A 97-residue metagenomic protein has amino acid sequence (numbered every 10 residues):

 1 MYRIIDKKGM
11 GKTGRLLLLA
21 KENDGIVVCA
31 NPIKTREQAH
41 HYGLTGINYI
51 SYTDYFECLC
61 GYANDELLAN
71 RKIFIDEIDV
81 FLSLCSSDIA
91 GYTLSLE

Functional and structural regions predicted by a protein language model:
M1-A63: Conserved P-loop
K8, S95-E97: Conserved helicase ATPase motor motifs in RecA-like P-loop NTPase domains
G46-Y92: Conserved RecA-like ASCE ATPase "motif II neighborhood" in helicase/translocase motors
